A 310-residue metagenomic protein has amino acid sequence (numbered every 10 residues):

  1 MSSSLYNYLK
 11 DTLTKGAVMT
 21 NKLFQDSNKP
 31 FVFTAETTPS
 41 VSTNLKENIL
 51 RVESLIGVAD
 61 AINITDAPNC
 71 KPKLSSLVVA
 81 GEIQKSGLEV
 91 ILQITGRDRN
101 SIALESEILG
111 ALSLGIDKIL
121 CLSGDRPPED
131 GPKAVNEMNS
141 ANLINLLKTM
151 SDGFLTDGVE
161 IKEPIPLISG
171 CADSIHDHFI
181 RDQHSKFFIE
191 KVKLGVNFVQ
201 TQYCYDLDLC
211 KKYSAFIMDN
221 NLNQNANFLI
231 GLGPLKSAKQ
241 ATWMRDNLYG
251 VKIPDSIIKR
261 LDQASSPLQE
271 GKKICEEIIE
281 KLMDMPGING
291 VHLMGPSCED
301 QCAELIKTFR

Functional and structural regions predicted by a protein language model:
L5-T38, S42, L155-P164: N-terminal amphipathic alpha-helix/helix-capping segment at the start of soluble metabolic enzymes
G16, V135-K162, A172-D177, N221-I278 (+2 more regions): Active-site pocket-lining/capping segments in soluble small-molecule metabolic enzymes
N21-K22, K46-E53, P68-L88: Glycine-rich, positively charged N-terminal anion/phosphate-binding segment
V32-K46, V90-I102, I168-Q183, L261-K273: Active-site mouth loops of central-metabolism enzymes
E36, I62, A111, K191 (+3 more regions): Conserved, mostly hydrophobic/aromatic
I62-P72, I94, C121, F198-D206 (+1 more regions): Catalytic beta/alpha-barrel core
C70-G81, N100-S106, R126-L146, F154-L155 (+3 more regions): Active-site-adjacent beta->alpha loops and helix N-cap segments on the catalytic face of soluble alpha/beta enzymes
S101-G110, Q183-F188, A238-Q240, Q301-E304: Catalytic cores of alpha/beta
